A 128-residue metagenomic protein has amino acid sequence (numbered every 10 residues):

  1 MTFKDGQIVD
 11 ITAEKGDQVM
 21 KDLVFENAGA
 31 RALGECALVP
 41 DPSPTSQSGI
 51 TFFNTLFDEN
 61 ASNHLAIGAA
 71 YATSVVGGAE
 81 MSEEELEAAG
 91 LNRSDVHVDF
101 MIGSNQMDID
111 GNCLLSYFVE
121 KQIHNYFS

Functional and structural regions predicted by a protein language model:
M1-S128: Metal/cofactor-centered catalytic core regions of large enzymes
